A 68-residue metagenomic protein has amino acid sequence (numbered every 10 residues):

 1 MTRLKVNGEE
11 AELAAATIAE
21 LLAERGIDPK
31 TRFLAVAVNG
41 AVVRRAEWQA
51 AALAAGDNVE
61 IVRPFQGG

Functional and structural regions predicted by a protein language model:
M1-G67: Ubiquitin-like/PB1-type beta-grasp interaction modules and other compact soluble beta-rich domains
